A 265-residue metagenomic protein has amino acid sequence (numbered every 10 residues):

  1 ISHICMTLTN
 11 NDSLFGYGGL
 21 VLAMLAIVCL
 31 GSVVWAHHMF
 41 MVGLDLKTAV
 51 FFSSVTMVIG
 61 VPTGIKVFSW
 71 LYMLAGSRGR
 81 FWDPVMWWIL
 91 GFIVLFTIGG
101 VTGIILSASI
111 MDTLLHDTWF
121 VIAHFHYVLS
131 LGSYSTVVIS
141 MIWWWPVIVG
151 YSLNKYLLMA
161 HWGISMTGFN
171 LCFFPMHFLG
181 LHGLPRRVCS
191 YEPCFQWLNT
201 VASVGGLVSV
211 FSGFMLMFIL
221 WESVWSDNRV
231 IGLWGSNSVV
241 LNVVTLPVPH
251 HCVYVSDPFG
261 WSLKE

Functional and structural regions predicted by a protein language model:
I1-E265: Membrane-embedded and interfacial regions of multi-pass energy-transducing membrane proteins
